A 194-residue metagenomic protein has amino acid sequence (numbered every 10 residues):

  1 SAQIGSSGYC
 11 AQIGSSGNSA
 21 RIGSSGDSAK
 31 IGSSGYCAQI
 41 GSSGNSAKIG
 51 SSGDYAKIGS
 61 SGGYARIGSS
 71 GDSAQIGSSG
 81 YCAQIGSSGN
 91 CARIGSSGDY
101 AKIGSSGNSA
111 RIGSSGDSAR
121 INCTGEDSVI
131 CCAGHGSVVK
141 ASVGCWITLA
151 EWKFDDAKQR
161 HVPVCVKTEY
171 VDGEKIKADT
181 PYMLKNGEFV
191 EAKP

Functional and structural regions predicted by a protein language model:
S1-T124: Thr-biased low-complexity repeat/linker tracts and other Thr-enriched repetitive architectures
S6, S61, S69-S70, S78 (+5 more regions): Intrinsically disordered, low-complexity terminal regions
